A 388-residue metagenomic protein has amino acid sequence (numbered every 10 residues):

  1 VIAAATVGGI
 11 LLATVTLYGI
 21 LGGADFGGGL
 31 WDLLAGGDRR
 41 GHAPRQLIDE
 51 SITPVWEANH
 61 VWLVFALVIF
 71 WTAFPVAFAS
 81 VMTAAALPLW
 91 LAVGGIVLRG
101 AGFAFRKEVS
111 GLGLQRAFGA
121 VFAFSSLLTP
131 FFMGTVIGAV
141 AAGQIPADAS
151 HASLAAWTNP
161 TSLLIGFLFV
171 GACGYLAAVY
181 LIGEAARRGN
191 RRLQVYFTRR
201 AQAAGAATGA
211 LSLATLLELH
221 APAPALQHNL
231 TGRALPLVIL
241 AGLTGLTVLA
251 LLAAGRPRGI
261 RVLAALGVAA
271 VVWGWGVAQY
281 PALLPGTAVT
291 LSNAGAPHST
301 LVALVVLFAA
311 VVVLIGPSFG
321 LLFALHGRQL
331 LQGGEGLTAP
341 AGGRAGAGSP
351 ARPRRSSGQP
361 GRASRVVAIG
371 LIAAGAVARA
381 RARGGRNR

Functional and structural regions predicted by a protein language model:
V1-A58, V64-L67: N-terminal signal-anchor module of multipass membrane proteins
V55-S125, P224-G232: Membrane-interface helix-loop-helix modules in multi-pass inner-membrane proteins
F105-I260, W273-G274: Long, contiguous internal "core" modules enriched in hydrophobic/ aromatic residues
P160-G174, L301-G316: Hydrophobic alpha-helical transmembrane segments
L226-P236, A294-V312: Membrane-interface transmembrane-helix boundary segments in multi-pass integral membrane proteins
G267, H326-R355: Short, highly charged, low-complexity non-transmembrane loops/tails of multi-pass membrane proteins
L284-L304, P350-R352: Short, membrane-exposed interhelical loops at transmembrane-helix boundaries
S357-R388: Hydrophobic alpha-helical topogenic segments used for membrane insertion/localization
